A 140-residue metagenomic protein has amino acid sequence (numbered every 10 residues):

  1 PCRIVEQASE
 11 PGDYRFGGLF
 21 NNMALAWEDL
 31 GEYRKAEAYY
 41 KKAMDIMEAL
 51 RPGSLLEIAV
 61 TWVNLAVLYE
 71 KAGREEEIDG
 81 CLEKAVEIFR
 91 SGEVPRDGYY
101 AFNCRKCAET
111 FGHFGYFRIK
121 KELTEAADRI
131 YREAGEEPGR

Functional and structural regions predicted by a protein language model:
C2-Q7, M44-A49, V86-S91, D128-R129: Amphipathic alpha-helical segments of tetratricopeptide repeats
I4, N21-N22, K42, V63-N64 (+3 more regions): Asparagine/serine/threonine-enriched low-complexity, disordered tracts, especially those forming N-linked glycosylation
Q7-P11, A49-G53, S91-P95, E133-E136: Short coil/turn linkers that connect adjacent helices within long alpha-helical scaffolds, especially alpha-solenoid
Y14-D29, L56-K71, G98-E109: Conserved alpha-helical positions within TPR/SEL1-like repeat arrays
E83-E87, G112-G135: TPR/TPR-like (Sel1-like) alpha-helical repeat modules
